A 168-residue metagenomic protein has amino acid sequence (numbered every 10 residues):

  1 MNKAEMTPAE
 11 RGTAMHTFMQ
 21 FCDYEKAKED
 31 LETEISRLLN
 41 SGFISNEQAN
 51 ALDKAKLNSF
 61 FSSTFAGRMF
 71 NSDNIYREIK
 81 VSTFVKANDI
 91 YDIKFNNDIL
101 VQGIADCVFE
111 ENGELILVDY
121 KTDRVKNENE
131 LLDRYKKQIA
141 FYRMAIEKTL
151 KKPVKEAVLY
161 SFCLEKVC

Functional and structural regions predicted by a protein language model:
M1-C168: Structural signature of nuclease core domains in nucleic-acid processing machines
